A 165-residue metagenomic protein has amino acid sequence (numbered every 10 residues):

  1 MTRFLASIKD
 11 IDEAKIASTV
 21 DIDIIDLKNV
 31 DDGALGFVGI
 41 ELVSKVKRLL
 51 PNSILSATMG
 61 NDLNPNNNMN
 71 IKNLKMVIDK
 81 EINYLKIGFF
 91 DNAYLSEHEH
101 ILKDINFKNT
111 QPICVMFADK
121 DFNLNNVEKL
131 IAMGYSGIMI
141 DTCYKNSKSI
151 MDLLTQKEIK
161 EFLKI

Functional and structural regions predicted by a protein language model:
M1-D31: N-terminal entry module detector
F4-I8, I25-L27, L55-N61, N83-I87 (+2 more regions): Hydrophobic faces of well-ordered beta-strands that scaffold small-molecule active sites in alpha/beta enzyme cores
K9-V20, M59-K80, D119-M133: Catalytic cores of alpha/beta
I16, L49, M76, D104 (+2 more regions): Alpha-helical scaffold elements within enzyme catalytic domains, especially in hydrolases
A17, V46, I138: Conserved, mostly hydrophobic/aromatic
V20-I25, L50-N52, I78-Y84, N106-Q111 (+1 more regions): Glycine-enriched alpha-helix->loop->beta-strand junction motifs that scaffold or abut catalytic
D23-A34, C114-A132, S136-Y144: N-terminal-biased segments
D31-P51, P65-N70, F89-N109, K120-N125 (+1 more regions): Active-site-adjacent beta->alpha loops and helix N-cap segments on the catalytic face of soluble alpha/beta enzymes
